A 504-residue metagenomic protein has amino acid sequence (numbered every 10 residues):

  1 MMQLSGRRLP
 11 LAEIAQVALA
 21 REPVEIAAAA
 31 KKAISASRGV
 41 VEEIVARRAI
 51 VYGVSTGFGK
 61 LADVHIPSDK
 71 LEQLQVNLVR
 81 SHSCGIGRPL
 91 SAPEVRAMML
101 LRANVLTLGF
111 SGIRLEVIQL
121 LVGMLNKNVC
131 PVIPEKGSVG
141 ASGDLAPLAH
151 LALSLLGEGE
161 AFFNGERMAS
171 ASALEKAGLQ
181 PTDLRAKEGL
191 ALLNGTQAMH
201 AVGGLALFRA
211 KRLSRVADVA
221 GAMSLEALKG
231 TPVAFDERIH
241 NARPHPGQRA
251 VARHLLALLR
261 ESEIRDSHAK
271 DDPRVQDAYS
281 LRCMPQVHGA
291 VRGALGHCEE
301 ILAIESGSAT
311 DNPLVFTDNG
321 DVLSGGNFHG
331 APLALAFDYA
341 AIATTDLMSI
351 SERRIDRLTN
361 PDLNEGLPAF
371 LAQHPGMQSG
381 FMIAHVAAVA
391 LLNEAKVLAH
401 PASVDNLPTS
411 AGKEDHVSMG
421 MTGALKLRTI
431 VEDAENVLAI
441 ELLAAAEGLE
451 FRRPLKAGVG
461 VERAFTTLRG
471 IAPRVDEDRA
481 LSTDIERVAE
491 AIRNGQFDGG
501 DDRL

Functional and structural regions predicted by a protein language model:
M1-E22, I26-A33, S37-V45, P67 (+2 more regions): C-terminal auxiliary extensions adjacent to catalytic cores
Q3-V41, V45-R48, L78-P134, L207 (+1 more regions): Glycine-rich, flexible loop motifs
Y52-I66, K70-L74, S81-N104, P134-L156 (+2 more regions): FAD-binding core of FAD-dependent oxidoreductases, characterized by glycine-rich FAD pyrophosphate-binding loops
F110, V139-A141, G376: Conserved, non-catalytic sequence blocks in retroelement Pol enzymes and Pol-derived host proteins
L125-V129, P147, D218: Membrane-embedded alpha-helical core segments of multi-pass
